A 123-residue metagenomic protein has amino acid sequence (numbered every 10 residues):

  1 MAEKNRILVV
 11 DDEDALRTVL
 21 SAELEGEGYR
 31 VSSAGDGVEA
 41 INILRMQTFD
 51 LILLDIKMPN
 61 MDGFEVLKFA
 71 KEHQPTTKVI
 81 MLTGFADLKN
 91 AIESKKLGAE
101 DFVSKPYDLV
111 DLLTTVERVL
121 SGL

Functional and structural regions predicted by a protein language model:
D14-S32: Two-component/phosphorelay signaling modules centered on CheY-like receiver
D36-E39, D62-E65: Acidic catalytic/metal-coordinating carboxylates
Q47-L53: Active-site beta3 strand of CheY-like receiver
M58: Receiver (REC) domain active-site loop signature in two-component systems and cognate sites in sensor histidine kinases
K89, Y107-E117: C-terminal output helix
